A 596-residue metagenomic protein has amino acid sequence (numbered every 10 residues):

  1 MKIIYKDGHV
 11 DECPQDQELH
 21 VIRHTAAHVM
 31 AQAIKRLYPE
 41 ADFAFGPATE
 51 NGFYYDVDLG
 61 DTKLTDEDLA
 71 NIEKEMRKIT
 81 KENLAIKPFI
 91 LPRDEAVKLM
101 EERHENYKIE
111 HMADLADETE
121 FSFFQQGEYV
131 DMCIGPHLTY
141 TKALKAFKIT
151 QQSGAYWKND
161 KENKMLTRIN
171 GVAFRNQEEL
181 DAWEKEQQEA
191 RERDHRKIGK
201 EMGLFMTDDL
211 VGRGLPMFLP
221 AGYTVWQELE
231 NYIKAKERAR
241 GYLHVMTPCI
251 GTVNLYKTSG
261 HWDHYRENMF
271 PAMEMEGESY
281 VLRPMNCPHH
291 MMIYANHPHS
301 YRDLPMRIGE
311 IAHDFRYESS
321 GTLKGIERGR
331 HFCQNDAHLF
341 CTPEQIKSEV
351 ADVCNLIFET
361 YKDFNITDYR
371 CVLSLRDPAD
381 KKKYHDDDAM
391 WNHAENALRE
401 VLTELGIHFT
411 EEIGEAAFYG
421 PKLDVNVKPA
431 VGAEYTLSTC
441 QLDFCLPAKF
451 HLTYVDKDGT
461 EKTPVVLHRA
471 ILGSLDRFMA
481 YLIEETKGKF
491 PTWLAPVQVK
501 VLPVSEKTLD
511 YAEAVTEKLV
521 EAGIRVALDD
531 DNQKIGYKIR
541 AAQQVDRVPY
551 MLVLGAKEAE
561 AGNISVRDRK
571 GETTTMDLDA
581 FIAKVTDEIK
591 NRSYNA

Functional and structural regions predicted by a protein language model:
M1-D42, E50, D56-A596: NTP/phosphate- and nucleic-acid-binding module
F45: Conserved P-loop NTP-binding catalytic core
